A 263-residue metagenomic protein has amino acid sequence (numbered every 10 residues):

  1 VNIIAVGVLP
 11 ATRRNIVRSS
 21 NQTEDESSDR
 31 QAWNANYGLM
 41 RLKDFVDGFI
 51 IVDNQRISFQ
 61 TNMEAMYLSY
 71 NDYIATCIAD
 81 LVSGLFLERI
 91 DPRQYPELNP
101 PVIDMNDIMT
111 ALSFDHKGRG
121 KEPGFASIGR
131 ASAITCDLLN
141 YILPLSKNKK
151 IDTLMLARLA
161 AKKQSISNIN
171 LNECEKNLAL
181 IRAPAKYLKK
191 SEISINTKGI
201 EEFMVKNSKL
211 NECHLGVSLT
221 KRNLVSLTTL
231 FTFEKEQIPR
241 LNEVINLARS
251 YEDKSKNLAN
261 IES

Functional and structural regions predicted by a protein language model:
V1-S263: Tubulin/FtsZ superfamily GTPase core signature
